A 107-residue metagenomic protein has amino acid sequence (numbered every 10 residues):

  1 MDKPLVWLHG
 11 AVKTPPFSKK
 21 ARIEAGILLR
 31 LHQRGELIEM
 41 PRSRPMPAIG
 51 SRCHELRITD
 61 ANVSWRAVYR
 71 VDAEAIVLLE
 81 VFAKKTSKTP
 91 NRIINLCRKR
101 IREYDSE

Functional and structural regions predicted by a protein language model:
M1-S64, A75-I76, A83-E107: Basic, Lys/Arg-enriched alpha-helical interface segments
A67: Hydrophobic/aromatic beta-strand elements that line small-molecule binding cavities or substrate pockets in beta-rich
R70-L78: Active-site beta-strand-loop-beta-strand hairpin of nuclease catalytic cores that positions key catalytic residues
